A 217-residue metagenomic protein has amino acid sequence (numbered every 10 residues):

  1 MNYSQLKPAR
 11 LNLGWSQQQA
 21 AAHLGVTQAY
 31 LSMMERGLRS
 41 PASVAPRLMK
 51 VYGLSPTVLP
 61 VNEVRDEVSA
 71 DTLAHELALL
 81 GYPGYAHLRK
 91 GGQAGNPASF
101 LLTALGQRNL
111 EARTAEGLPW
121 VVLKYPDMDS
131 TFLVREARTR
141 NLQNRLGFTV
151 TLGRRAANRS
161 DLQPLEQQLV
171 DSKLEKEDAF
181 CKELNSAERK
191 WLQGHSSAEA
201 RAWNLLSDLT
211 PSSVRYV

Functional and structural regions predicted by a protein language model:
S4-H23: Short basic helix-loop element that most often maps to the first helix and adjoining turn of HTH DNA-binding modules
K7-P8, Q18, A29-S32, P46: Residues within the helices of the helix-turn-helix
L24-S40: Recognition helix of helix-turn-helix/homeodomain-like DNA-binding domains that insert into the DNA major groove
A42-P60: DNA major-groove recognition helix of helix-turn-helix/homeodomain DNA-binding modules
V64-D127: Helix-turn-helix/homeodomain-like alpha-helical modules used for DNA recognition and transcription-factor dimerization
V121-V122, L133-N141: An accessory alpha-helical subdomain
R138-Q168: Small-residue-rich helix-loop
L162-V217: Charge-dense, extended regions
